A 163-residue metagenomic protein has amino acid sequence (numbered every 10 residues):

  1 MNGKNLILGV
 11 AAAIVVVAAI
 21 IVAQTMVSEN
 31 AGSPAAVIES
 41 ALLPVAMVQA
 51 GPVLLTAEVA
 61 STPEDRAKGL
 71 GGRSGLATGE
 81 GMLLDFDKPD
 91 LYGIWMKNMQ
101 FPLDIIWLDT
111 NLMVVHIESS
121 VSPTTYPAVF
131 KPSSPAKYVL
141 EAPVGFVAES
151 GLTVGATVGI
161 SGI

Functional and structural regions predicted by a protein language model:
N2-L8, A19-I163: Compact, glycine-rich, soluble single-domain proteins
I14-A18: Non-catalytic interface/targeting segments
